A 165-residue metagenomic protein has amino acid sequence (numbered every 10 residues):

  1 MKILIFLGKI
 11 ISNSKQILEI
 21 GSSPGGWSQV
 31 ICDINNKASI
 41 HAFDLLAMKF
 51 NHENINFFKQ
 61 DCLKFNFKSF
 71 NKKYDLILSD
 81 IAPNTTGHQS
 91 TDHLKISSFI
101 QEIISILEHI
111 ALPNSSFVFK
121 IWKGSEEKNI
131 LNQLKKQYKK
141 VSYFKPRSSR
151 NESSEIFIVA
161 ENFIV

Functional and structural regions predicted by a protein language model:
M1-N13, W27, S154: S-adenosyl-L-methionine
N13-S23: Conserved class I S-adenosyl-L-methionine
P24-N35: Conserved SAM-binding loop of SAM-dependent methyltransferases across substrates and taxa, primarily the Class I
A38-H41: Short beta-strand element of Class I
F43-T86: S-adenosyl-L-methionine
Y74-L112, S125: Mobile active-site "lid"/loop adjacent to the S-adenosyl-L-methionine
N114-I121: Conserved beta-strand signature within the Rossmann-like core of class I S-adenosyl-L-methionine
I121-V165: Class I S-adenosyl-L-methionine
